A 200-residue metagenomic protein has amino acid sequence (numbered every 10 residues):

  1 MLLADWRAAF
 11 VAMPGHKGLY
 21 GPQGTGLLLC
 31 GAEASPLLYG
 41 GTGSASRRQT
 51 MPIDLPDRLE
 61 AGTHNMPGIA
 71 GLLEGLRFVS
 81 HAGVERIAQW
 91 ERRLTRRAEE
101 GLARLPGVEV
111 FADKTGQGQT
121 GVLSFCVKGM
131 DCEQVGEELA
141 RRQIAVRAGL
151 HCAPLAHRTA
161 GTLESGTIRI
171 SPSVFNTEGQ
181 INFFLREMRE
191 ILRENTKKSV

Functional and structural regions predicted by a protein language model:
M1-V200: Pyridoxal 5′-phosphate
